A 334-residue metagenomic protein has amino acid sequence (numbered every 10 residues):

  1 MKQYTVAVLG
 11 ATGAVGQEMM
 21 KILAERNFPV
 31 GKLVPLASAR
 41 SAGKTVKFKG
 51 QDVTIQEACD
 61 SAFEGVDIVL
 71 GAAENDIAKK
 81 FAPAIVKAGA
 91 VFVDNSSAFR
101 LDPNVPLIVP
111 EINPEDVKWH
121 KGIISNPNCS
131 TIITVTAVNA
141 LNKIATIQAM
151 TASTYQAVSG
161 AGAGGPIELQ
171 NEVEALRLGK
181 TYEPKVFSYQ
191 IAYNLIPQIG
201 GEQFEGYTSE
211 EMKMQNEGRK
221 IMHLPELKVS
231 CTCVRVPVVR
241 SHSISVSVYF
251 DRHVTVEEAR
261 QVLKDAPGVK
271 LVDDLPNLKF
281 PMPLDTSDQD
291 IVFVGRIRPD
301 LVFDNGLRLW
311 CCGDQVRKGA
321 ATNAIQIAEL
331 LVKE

Functional and structural regions predicted by a protein language model:
M1-I191, L227-K228, Q261, K279 (+5 more regions): N-terminal Rossmann-like NAD(P) cofactor-binding subdomain of oxidoreductases, focused on the glycine-rich
M20, Q215-R219, R260, K264: Generic solvent-exposed, charged/amphipathic alpha-helical segments that serve as macromolecular interface scaffolds
A39-S41, C129-S130, T154-A161, L195-Q203 (+2 more regions): Glycine-rich beta-alpha junction loops
K118-S125, N194-E205, L309-C311: Helix-loop-beta segment of a Rossmann-like dinucleotide-binding subdomain
G122-I133, G206-Q215, G319-N323: A glycine-rich, Thr/Ser-enriched phosphate-binding loop motif common to dinucleotide/cofactor-binding enzymes
A192-V239: Oxyanion-binding "anion nests"
L227-E334: C-terminal active-site/capping subdomain that shapes the small-molecule cofactor and substrate pocket of enzyme
